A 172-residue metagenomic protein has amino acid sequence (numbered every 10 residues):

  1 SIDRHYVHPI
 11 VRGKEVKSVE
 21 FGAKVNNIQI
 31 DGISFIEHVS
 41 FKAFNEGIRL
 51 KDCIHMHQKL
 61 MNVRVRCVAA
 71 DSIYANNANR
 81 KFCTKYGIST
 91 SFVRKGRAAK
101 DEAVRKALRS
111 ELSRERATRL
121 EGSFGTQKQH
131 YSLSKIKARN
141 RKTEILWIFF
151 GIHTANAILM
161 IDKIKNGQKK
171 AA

Functional and structural regions predicted by a protein language model:
S1-A172: Anion-binding and metal-coordination hotspots
